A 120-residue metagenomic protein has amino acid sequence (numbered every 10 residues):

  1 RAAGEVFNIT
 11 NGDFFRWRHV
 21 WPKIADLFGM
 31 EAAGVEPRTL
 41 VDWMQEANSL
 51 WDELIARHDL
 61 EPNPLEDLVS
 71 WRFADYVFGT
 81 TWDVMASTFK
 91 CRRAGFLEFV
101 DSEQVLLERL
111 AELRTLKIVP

Functional and structural regions predicted by a protein language model:
R1-F73, S87-F89, R93, L110-L116: Mid/C-terminal beta-alpha module of Rossmann-like enzyme folds, strongest in SDR-family dehydrogenases/epimerases
V35, D101-S102: Residue-level detector of family-conserved "landmark" positions at structurally sensitive sites
R38, Q104-V105: Residue-level "edge-of-site" marker
A74-F78: A conserved mid-domain beta-alpha-beta active-site/ligand-binding segment of alpha/beta enzyme cores
T81, L116-P120: Short, charged, surface-exposed hinge/linker loops at domain edges that act as mobile lids or interdomain connectors
R93-F99: Aromatic-glycine-rich donor-binding/catalytic loop that engages nucleotide-sugar donors across glycosyltransferases
F99, V105-L106: Conserved beta-strand edge residues that scaffold enzyme active sites
